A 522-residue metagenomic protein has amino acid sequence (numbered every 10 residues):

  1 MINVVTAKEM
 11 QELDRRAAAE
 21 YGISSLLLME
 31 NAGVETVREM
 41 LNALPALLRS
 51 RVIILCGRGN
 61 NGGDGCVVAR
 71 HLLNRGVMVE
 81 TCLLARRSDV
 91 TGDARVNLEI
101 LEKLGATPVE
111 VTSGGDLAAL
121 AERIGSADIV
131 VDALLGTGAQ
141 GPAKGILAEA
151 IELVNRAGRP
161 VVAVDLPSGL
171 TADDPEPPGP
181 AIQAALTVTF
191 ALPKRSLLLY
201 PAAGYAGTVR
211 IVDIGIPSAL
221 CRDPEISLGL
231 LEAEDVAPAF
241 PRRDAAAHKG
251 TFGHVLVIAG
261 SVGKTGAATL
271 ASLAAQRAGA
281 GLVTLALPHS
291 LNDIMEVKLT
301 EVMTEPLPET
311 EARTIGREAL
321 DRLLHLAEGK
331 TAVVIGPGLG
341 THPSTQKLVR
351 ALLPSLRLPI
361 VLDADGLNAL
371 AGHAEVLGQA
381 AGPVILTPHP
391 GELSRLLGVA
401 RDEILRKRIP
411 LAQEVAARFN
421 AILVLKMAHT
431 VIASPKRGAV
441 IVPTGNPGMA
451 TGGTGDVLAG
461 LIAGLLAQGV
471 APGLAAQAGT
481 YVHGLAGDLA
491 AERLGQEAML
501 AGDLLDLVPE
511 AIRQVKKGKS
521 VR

Functional and structural regions predicted by a protein language model:
M1-L84, T91, L186, L197-I360 (+3 more regions): Small-residue (G/A/S/T)-rich helix-start motifs and N-terminal tracts that mark the onset
R38-L134, P142-V164: Nucleotide and nucleotide-moiety/phosphate-recognizing core
R95-L98, I124, P177-G179, K298-V302 (+1 more regions): Short low-complexity, flexible loop/linker segments enriched in glycine and/or proline with clustered acidic
S113-L117, L166-A172, R195, G366-L370: Short acidic loop-to-helix transition motifs that present clustered carboxylates
A127-I129, L134-I226: Internal gly/pro-rich beta-alpha loop/helix module that stabilizes soluble enzyme cofactors or their anionic handles
